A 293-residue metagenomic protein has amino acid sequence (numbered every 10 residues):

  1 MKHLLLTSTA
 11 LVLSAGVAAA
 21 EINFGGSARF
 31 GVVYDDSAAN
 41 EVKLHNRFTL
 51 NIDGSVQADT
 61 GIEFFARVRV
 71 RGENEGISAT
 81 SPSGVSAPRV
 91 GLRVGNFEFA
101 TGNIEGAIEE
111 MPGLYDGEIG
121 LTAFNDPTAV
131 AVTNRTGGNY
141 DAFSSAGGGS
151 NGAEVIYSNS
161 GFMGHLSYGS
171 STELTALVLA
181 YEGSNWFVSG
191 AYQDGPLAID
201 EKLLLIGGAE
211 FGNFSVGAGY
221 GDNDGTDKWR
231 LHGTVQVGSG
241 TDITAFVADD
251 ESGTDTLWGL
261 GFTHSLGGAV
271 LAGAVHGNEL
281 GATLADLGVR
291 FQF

Functional and structural regions predicted by a protein language model:
K2-F293: Outer-membrane beta-barrel proteins
